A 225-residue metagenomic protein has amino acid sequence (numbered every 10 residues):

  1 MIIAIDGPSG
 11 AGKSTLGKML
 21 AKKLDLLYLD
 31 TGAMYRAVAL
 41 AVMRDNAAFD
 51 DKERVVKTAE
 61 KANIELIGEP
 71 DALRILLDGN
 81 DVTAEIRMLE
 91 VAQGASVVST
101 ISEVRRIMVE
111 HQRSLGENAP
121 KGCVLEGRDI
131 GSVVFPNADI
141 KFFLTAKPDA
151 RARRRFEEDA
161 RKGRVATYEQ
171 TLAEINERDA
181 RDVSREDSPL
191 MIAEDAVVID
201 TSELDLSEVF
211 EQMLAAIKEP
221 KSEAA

Functional and structural regions predicted by a protein language model:
I3-I5: Hydrophobic anchor at the beta1->P-loop junction of P-loop NTPases
P8: P-loop (Walker A) phosphate-binding loop of NTP-binding proteins
K13: Conserved lysine of the Walker
L16: Hydrophobic positions on the alpha1 helix immediately C-terminal to the Walker A/P-loop
K23-E90: N-terminal phosphate/diphosphate-binding loop that engages ATP/GTP or pyrophosphate donors across diverse enzyme folds
G32, G79, M108, V124 (+1 more regions): Residue-level signal for inorganic ion chemistry
I67, Q112-P120, R128-V133, N137 (+1 more regions): Small-molecule kinase domains that catalyze NTP-dependent phosphoryl transfer to phosphate-bearing small molecules
T83-K162: ATP-dependent NMP and nucleoside kinases share a basic, alpha-helical "lid"
